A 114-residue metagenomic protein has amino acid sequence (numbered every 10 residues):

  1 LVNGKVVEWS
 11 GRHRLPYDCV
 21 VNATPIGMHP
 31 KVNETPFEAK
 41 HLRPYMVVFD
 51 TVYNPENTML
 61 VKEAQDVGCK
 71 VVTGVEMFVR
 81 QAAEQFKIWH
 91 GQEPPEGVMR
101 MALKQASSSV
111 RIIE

Functional and structural regions predicted by a protein language model:
N3-V71: Rossmann-like adenosine-cofactor binding region
V47, T51-E114: Adenosine-phosphate binding glycine-rich loop
